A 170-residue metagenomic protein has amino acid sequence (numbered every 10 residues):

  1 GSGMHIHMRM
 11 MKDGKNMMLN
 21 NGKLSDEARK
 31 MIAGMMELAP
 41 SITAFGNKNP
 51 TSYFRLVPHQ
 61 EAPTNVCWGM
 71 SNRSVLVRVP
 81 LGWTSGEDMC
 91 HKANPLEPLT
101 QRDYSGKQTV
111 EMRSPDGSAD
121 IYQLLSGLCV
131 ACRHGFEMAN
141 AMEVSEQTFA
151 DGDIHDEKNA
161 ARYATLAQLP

Functional and structural regions predicted by a protein language model:
G1-G14: Histidine-centered divalent-metal-coordination microenvironment in nucleic-acid enzymes
G14-N20: Inter-helical turn/loop segments and adjacent helix faces that build the functional surface of alpha-helical bundle
N20-P170: C-terminal accessory/tail domains of diverse enzymes
